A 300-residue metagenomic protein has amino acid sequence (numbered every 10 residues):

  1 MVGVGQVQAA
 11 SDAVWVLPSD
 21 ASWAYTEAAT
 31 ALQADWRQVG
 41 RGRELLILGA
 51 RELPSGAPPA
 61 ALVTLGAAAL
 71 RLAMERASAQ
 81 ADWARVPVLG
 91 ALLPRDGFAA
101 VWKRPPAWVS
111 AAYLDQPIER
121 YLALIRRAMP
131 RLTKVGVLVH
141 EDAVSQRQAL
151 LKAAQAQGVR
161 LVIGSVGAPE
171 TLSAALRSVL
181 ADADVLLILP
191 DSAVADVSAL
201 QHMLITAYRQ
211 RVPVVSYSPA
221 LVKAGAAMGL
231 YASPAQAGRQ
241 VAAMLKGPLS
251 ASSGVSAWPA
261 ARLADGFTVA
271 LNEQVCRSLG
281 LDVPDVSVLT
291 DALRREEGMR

Functional and structural regions predicted by a protein language model:
M1-V7: C-terminal segment of classical bacterial N-terminal signal peptides
V7-R300: Short hydrophobic alpha-helices and adjacent helix-cap/hinge residues
